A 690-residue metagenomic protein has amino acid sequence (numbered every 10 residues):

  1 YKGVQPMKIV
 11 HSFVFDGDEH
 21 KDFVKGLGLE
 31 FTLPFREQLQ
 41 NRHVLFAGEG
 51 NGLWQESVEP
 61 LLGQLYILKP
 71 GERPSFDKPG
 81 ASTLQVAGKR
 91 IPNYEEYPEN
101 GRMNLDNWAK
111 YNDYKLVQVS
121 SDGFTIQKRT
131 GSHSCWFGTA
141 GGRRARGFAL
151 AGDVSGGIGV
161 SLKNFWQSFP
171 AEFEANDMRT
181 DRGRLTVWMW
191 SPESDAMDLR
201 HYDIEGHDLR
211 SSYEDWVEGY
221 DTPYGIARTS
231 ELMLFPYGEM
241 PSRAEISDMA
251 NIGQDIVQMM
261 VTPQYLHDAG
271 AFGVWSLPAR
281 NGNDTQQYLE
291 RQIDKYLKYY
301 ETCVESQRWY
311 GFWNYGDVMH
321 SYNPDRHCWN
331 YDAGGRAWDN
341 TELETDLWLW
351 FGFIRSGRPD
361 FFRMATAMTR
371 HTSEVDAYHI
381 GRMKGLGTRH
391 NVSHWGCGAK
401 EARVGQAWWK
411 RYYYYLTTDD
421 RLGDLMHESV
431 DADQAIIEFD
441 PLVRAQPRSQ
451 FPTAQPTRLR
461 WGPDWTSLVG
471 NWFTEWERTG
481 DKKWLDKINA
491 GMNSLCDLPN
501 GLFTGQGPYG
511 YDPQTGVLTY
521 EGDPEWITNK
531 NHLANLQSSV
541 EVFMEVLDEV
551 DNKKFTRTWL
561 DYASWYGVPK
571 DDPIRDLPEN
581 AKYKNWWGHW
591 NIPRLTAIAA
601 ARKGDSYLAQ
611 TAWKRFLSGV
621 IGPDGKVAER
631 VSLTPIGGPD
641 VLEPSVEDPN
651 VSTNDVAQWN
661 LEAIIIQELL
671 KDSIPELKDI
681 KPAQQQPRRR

Functional and structural regions predicted by a protein language model:
Y1-F13, T222-P236, R280-N283, Q287 (+12 more regions): Conserved beta-strand->loop/alpha-helix structural units within folded catalytic cores of enzymes with alpha/beta
Y1-M259, P263, Y315-S321, A337-N340 (+3 more regions): Beta-strand/loop-rich accessory regions of lumenal/periplasmic or secreted enzymes, predominantly carbohydrate-active
G26-F35, D248-I252, R363-S373, L425-Q434 (+3 more regions): Amphipathic alpha-helical scaffolding segments
L53-P60, V257-Q264, W275-L277, S373-I380 (+9 more regions): Eukaryote-specific, cytoplasm-facing alpha-helical/coiled-coil scaffolding segments in long proteins
K69-M103, Y111-V119, D153, W275 (+9 more regions): Polar/charged low-complexity regulatory segments
R129-S155, N176, G183-S230, F235 (+2 more regions): Substrate-binding groove/exosite segments of carbohydrate-active enzymes
M240, I380, K384, L422-L425 (+3 more regions): Structured alpha-helical bundle/scaffold domains in large eukaryotic membrane-trafficking regulators
S242-Q254, T474-G501, G505-R690: Terminal, non-catalytic domain-edge segments
